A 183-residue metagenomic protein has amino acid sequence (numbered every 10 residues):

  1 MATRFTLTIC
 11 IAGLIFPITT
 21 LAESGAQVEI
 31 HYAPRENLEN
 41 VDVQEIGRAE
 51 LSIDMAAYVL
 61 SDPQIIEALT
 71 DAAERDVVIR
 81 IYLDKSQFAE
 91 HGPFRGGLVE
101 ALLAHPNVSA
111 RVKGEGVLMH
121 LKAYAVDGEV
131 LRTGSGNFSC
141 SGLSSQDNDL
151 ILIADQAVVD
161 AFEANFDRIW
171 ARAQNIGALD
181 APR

Functional and structural regions predicted by a protein language model:
M1-F5: Positively charged n-region of N-terminal signal peptides that target proteins for export
T6-P17: Bacterial N-terminal signal peptides
T20-A26: Boundary at the C-terminal end of the N-terminal hydrophobic targeting segment
R35-N37: Extracytoplasmic Gram-positive cell-surface binding/anchoring modules and repeats
Q44-H105: Primarily the HKD phosphodiesterase
V59-P63, K85-A89, G116-M119, V130-L131 (+2 more regions): Solvent-exposed loop/turn segments at secondary-structure junctions within structured extracellular/periplasmic domains
F94-L143: Surface-exposed, polar helix/loop patches in the mature regions of secreted/periplasmic/lumenal proteins that form
V126, V130-R183: Signature of lipid phosphatidyltransferase scaffolds
